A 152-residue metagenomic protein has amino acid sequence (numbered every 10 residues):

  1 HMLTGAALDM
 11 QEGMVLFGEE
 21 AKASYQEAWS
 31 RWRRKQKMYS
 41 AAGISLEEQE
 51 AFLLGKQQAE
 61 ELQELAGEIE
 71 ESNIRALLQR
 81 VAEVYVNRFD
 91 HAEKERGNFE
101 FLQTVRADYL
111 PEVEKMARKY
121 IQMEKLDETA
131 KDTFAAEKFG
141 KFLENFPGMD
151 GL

Functional and structural regions predicted by a protein language model:
L3-E93: Membrane-proximal, non-transmembrane interface segments of integral membrane proteins
N73-V86, D90, K94-L152: Soluble C-terminal extramembrane regulatory/interaction domains of multi-pass membrane proteins
